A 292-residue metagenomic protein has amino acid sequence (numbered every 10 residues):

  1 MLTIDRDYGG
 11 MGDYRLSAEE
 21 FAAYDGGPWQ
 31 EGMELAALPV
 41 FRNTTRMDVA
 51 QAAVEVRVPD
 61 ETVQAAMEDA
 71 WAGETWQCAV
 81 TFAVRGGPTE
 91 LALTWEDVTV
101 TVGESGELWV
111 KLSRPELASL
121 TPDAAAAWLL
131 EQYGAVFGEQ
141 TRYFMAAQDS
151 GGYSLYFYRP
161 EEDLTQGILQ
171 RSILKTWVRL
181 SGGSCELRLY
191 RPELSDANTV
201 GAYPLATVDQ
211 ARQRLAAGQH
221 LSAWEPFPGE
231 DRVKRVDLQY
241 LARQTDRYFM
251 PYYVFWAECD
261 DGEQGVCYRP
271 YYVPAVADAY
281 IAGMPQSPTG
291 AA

Functional and structural regions predicted by a protein language model:
M1-M145, G152-S154, Y158-G167, E193-S195: Preferential activation on post-signal-peptide N-terminal prodomains/segments of secreted or lumenal proteins
L2-V56, Y203-A206, Q219-A292: Activation/maturation switch segments at domain boundaries
P88, T94-E107, R179-C185, F249-M250 (+1 more regions): Short, solvent-exposed coil/turn segments at beta-strand boundaries
V110-Y268: Segments that shape or occlude catalytic/ligand-binding pockets
